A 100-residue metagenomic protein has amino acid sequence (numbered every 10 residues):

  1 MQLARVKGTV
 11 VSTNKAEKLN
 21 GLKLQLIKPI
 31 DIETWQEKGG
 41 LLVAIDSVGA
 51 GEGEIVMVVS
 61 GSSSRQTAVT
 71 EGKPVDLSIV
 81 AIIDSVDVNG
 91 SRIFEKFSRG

Functional and structural regions predicted by a protein language model:
M1-K38: N-terminal first-folded block
T9, G61-S62: Short, surface-exposed secondary-structure boundary micro-motifs
I27-I30, G61, I82: Generic beta-structure capping elements
G40-I45: Short alpha-helix capping/helix-loop boundary micro-motifs
S64-G100: C-terminal structural segments of small proteins and small subunits
